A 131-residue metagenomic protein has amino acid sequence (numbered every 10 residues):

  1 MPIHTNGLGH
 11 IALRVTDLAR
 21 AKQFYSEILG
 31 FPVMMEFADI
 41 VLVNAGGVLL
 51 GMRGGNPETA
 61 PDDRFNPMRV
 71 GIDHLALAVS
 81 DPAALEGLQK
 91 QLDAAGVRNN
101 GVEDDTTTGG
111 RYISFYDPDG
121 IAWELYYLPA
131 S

Functional and structural regions predicted by a protein language model:
M1, D63-P67: Short, flexible, solvent-exposed loop/turn segments with mixed acidic/basic and small polar residues
M1-A19, I72-L77, P129-S131: N-terminal beta-strand motif that seeds the catalytic metal site of vicinal oxygen chelate
M1-H4, Q89-S131: Vicinal oxygen chelate
G7, D39, V48, M68-D73: A generic structural signal for short beta-strands and their flanking turns/coil linkers
R14-P57: Core segments of cupin and vicinal oxygen chelate
R20, P82-G87: Short, conserved charged micro-motifs
G54-T59, P129-S131: A short, sequence-level motif marking secondary-structure junctions
P57-D63, G101: A short, acidic/glycine-rich surface segment
